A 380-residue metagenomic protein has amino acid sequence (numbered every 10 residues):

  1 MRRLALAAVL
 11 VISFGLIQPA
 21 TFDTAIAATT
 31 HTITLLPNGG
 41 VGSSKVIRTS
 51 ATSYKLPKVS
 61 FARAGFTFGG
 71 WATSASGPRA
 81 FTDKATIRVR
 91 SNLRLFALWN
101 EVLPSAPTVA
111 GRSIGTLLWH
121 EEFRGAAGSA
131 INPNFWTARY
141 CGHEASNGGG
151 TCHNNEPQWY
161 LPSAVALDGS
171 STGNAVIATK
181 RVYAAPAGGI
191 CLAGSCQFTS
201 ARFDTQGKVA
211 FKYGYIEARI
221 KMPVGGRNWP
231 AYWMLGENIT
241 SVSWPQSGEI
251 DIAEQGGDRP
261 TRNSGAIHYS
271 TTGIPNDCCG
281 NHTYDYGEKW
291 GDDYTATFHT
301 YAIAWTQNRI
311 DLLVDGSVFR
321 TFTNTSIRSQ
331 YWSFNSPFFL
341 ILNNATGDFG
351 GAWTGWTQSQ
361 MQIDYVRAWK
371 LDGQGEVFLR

Functional and structural regions predicted by a protein language model:
M1-T24: Secretory targeting and sorting signals
R2, G69, N308-I310: Glycine-centered loop/turn positions within well-structured domains that cap or flank conserved ligand/cofactor-binding
I17, T21-A28, F96, N100-A110 (+1 more regions): N-terminal low-complexity, Pro/Thr-rich disordered segments that flank secretion/membrane-targeting signals
P19, P78, W159: Cys/His-rich zinc-coordinating "finger/knuckle" motifs
A20, A28, G40-G42, T49 (+9 more regions): Short, solvent-exposed coil/turn segments
T21, G39, V59, A80 (+4 more regions): Intrinsically disordered, low-complexity segments enriched in proline/serine/threonine
A27-V102: Secondary-structure capping and domain/repeat boundary segments
E101-R380: GH16 jelly-roll
